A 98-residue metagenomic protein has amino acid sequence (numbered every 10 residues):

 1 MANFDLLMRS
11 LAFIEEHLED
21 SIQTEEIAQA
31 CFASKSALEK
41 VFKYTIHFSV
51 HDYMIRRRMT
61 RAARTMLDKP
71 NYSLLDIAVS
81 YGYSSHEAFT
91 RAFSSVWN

Functional and structural regions predicted by a protein language model:
M1-N3, A12, L67, R91-N98: …primarily DNA-binding HTH/wHTH and HhH modules…
M8-E16, S21-E25, Y44-Y81: Terminal helix-turn-helix DNA-binding modules in bacterial transcription factors
C31, Y81-G82: Core residues of bacterial helix-turn-helix
S34-K35, S84-S85: Short coil turns linking two alpha-helices in DNA-binding domains
L38-E39, I55, W97: Residue-level detection of beta-strand scaffold positions
L38-F42, F89, F93: Short hydrophobic/aromatic patch on the recognition helix
